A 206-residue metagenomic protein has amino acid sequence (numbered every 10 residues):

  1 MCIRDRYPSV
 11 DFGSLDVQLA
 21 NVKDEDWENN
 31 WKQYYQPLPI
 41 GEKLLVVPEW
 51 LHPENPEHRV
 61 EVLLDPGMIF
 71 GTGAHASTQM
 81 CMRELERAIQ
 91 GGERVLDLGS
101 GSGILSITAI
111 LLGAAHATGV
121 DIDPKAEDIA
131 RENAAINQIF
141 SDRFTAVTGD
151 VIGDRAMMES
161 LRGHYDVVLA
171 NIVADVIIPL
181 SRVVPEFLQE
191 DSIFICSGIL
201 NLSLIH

Functional and structural regions predicted by a protein language model:
M1-D5, I205-H206: Conserved small/polar residues in nucleotide/adenosyl-binding loops
R4-N55: N-terminal auxiliary segments of SAM/dcSAM-dependent transferases
G13, G91, G113, H164 (+1 more regions): Short loop/turn motifs at secondary-structure junctions
V60-P66: A short, charged helix-loop
M68, T72-D150: Conserved SAM/SAH cofactor-binding pocket of Class I
I122-L204: S-adenosylmethionine
